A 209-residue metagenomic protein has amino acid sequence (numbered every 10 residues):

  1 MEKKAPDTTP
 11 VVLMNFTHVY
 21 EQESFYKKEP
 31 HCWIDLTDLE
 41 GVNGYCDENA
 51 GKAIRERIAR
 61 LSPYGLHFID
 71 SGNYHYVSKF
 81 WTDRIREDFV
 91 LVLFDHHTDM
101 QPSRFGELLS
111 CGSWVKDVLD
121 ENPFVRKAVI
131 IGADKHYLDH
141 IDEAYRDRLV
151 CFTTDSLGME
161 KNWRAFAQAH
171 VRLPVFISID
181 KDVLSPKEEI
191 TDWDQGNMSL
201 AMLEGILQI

Functional and structural regions predicted by a protein language model:
E2-I209: Conserved alpha-helical scaffold segments that buttress catalytic/binding sites
